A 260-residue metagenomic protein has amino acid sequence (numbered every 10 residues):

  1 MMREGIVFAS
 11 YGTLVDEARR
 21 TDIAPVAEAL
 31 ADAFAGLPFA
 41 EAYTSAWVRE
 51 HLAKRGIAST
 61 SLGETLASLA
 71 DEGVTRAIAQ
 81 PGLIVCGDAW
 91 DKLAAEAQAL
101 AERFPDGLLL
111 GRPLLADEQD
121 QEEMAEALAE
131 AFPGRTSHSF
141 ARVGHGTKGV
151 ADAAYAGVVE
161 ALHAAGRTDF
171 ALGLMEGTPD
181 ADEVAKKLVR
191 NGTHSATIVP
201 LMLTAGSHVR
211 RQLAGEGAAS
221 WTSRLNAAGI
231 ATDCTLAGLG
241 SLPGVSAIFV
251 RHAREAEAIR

Functional and structural regions predicted by a protein language model:
M1-R260: Extended amphipathic ligand-handling, pore-lining, and cofactor/metal-binding catalytic surfaces
